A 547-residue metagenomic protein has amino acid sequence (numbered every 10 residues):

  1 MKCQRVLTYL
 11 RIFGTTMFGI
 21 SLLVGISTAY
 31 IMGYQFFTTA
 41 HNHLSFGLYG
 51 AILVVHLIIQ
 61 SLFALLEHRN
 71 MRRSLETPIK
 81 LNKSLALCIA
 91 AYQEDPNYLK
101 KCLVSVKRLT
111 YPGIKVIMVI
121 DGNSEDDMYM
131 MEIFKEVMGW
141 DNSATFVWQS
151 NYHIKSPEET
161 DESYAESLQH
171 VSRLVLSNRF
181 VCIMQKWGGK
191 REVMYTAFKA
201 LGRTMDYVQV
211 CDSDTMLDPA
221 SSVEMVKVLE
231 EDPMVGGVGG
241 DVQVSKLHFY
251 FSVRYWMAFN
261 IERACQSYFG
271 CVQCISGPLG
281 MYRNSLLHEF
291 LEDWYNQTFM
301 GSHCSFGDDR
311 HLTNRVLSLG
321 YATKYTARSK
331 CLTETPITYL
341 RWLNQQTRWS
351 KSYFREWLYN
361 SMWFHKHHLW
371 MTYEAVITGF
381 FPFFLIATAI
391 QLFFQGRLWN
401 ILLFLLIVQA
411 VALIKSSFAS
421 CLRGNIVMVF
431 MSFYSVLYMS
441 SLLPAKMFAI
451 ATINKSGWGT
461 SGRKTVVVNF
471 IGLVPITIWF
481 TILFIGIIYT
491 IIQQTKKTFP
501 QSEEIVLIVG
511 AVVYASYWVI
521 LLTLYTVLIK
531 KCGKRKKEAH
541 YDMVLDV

Functional and structural regions predicted by a protein language model:
M1-R11, M71, L75-T77, K366-W370 (+2 more regions): Helix-loop boundary elements of multi-pass alpha-helical membrane proteins
K2-M17, D95, H365-F380, S461-I485: Loop-to-transmembrane boundary segments
K2-V104: N-proximal low-complexity "stem/linker" segments adjacent to membrane-targeting elements
T8-R11, T15-F18, H56, Q60 (+6 more regions): Short hydrophobic helices that act as membrane-entry/anchoring signals
T8-S21, T338-R341, H367-H368, R397-L403: Alpha-helical transmembrane segments of integral membrane proteins, especially early/N-terminal helices
S27-L48, A375-G457, G472-V547: Membrane-embedded multi-pass helical conduit in multi-pass membrane proteins, especially envelope-biosynthetic
M71-F381, Y541-V547: Non-transmembrane catalytic domains and loops of membrane-associated enzymes and transporters that build or traffic
Y353-W357, S456-S461: Cytosolic, membrane-interface loops and tails of multi-pass inner-membrane proteins
